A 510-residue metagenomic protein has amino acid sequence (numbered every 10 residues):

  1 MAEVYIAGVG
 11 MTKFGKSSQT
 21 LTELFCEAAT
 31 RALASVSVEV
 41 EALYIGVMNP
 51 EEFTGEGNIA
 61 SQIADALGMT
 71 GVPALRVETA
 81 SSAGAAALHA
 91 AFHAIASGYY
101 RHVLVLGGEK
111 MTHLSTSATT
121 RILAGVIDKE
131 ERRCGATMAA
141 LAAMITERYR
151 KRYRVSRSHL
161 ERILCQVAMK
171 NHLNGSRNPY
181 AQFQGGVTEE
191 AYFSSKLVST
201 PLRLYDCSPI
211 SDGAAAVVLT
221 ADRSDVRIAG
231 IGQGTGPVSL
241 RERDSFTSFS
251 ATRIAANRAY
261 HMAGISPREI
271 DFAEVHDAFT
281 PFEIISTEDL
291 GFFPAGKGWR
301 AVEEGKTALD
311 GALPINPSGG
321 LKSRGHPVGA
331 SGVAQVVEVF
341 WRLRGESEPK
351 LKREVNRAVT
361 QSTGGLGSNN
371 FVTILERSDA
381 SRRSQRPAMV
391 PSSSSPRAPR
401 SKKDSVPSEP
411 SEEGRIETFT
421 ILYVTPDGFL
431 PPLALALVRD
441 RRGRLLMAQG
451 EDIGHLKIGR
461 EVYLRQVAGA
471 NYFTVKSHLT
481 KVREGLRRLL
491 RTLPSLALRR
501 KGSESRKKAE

Functional and structural regions predicted by a protein language model:
M1-S82, A90, Y149-I163, V167 (+5 more regions): Conserved active-site "lid/cap" helical segment
M1-T22, E27, K129-R132, R152 (+7 more regions): Condensing-enzyme catalytic core mediating Claisen C-C bond formation in acyl metabolism
M1-Y5, P50-V103, K110-L141, F183-P209 (+3 more regions): Conserved catalytic cysteine-centered active-site region of acyl-thioester-dependent Claisen-condensing enzymes
F53-N58, R241-D244, D277-W299, P327 (+1 more regions): Short glycine/threonine-rich loop-to-helix capping motif typified by GTGT followed within a few residues by an Asp-Pro
E78-E109, A139-N178, V217-D222, R324-S347: Active-site-proximal alpha-helical scaffold in enzymes
A380-T418, L422, A468-A509: OB/S1-fold single-stranded nucleic-acid-binding modules and their adjacent gly/ser/pro-rich low-complexity linkers
V424-L437: Short aromatic-glycine-enriched beta-strand elements
E451-R465: Short nucleic-acid-contacting surface segments enriched for D/E, G, S/T with interspersed K/R
